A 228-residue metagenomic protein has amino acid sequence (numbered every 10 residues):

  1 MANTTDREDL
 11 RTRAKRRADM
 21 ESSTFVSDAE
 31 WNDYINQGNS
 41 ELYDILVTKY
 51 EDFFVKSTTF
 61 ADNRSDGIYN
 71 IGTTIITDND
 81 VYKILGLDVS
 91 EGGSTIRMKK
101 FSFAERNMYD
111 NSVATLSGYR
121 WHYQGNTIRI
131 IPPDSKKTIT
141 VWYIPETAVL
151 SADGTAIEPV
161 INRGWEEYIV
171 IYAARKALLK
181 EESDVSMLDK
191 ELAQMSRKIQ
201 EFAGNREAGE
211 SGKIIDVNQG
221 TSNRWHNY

Functional and structural regions predicted by a protein language model:
M1-Y228: Glycine-enriched, solvent-exposed interface loops adjoining structured elements
